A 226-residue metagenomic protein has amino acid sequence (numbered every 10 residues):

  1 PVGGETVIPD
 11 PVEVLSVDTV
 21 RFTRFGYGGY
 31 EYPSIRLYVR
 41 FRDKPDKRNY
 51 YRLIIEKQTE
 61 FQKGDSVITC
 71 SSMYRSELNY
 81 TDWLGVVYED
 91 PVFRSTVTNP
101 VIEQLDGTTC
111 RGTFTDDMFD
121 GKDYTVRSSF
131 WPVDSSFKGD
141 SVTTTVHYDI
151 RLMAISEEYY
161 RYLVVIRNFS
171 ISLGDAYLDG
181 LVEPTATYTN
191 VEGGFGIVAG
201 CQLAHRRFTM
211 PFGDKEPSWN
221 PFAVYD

Functional and structural regions predicted by a protein language model:
P1-D226: A sequence/structural signal for flexible, mid-protein segments enriched in small/helix-disrupting residues
